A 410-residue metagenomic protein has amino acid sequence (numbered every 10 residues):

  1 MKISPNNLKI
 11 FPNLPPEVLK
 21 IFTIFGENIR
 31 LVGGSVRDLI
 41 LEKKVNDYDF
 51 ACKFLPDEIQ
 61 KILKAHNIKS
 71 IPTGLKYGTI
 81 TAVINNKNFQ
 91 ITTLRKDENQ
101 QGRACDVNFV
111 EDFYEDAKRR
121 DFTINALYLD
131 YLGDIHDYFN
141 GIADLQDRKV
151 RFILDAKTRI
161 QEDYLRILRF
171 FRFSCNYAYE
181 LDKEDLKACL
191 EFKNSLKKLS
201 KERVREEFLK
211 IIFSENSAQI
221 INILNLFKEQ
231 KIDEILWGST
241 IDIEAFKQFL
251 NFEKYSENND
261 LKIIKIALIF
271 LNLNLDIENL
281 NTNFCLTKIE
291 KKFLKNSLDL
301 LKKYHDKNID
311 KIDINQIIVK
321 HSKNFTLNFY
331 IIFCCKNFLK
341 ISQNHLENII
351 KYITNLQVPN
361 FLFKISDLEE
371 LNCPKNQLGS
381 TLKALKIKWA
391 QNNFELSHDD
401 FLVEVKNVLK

Functional and structural regions predicted by a protein language model:
M1-K410: Catalytic cores of the polymerase beta-like nucleotidyltransferase superfamily and closely associated nucleotide
